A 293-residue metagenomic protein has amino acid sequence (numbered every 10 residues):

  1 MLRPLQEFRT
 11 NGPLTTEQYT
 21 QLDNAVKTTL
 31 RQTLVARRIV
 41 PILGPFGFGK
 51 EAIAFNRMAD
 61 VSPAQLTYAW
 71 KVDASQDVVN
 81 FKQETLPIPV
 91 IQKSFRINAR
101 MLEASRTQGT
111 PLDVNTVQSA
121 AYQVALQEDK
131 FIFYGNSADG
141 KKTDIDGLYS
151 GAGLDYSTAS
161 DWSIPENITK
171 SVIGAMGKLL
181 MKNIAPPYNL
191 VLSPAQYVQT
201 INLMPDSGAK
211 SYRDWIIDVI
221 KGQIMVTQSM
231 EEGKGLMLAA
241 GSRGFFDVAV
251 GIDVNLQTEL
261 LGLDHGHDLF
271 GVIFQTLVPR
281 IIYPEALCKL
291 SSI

Functional and structural regions predicted by a protein language model:
M1-V61, I201-I293: Sequence/fold signature of self-assembling virion shell proteins
G12, F81, R106-V114, L180-N183: Short, charged/polar micro-motifs that form catalytic or ligand-binding hotspots
V35, I39, D129-F133, I184-A185: Intrinsically disordered or highly flexible coil/loop and linker segments, enriched in small and charged/polar residues
P41-T110: Long, hydrophobic/aromatic-enriched structural stretches that serve as scaffold segments
Q92-G174: Alpha-helical scaffold segments that mediate packing/assembly in large oligomeric complexes
K93, P186-Y188, L269: Structural beta-strand/beta-sheet cores of well-ordered domains, especially the beta-sheet scaffolds that support
N98-R100, S193-Q196, Y283: Helix N-cap / beta->alpha transition motif
D144-D214: Extended, solvent-exposed, turn-rich assembly/linker loops in the middle of proteins
